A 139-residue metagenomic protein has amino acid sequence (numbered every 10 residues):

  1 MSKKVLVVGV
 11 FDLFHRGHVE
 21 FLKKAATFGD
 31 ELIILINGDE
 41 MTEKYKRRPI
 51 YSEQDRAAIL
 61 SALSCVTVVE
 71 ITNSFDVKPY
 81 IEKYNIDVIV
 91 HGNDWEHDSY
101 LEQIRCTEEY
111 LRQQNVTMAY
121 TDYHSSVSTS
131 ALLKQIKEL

Functional and structural regions predicted by a protein language model:
M1-L139: Nucleotidyltransferase catalytic core that binds NTPs
